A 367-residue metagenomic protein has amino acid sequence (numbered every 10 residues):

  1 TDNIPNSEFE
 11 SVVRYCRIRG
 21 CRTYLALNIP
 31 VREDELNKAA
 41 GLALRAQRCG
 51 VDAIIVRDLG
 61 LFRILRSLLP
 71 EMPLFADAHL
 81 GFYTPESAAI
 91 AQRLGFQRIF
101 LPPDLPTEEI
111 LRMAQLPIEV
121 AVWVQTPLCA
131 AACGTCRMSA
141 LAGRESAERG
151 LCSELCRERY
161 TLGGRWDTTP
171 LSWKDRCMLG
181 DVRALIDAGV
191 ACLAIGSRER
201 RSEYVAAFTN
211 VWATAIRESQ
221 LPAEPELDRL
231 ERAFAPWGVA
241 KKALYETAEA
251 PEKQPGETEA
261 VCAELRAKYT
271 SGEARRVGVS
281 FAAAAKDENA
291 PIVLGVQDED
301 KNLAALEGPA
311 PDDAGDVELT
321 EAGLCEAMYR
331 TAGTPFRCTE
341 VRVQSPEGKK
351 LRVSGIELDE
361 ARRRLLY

Functional and structural regions predicted by a protein language model:
T1, E8-A40, R45-Q47, V56 (+2 more regions): Surface-exposed amphipathic alpha-helical tracts and adjacent flexible/coil segments at the periphery of soluble enzymes
N37, E71-P85: Gly/Gly-Pro- and Ser/Thr-rich, intrinsically disordered tail segments characteristic of DNA damage-repair and tolerance
G60-L61: Alpha-helix capping/helix-boundary segments
